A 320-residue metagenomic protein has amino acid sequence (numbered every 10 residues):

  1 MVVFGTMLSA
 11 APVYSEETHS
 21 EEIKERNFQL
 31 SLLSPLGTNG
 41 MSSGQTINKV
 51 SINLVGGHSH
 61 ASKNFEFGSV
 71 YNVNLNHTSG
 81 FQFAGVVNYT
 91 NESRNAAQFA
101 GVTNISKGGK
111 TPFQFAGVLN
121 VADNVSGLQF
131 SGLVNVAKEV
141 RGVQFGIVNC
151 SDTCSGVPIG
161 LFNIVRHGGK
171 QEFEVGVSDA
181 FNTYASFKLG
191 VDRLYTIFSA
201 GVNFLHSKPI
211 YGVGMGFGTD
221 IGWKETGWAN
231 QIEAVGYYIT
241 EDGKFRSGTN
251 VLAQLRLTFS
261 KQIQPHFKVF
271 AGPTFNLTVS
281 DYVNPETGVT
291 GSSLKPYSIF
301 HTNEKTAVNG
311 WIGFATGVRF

Functional and structural regions predicted by a protein language model:
M1-Q29, H77-T78, N91-A96, S106-Q129 (+1 more regions): Cleavable N-terminal export/targeting peptides
T46-N48, A61, N95, N124 (+6 more regions): Residues that define the transmembrane beta-barrel architecture of outer-membrane proteins
I52, F145-I147, L161, T183-V191 (+6 more regions): Residues on the lipid-exposed face of transmembrane beta-strands in outer-membrane beta-barrel proteins
I52, G85, G101, F115 (+6 more regions): Membrane-embedded beta-strand positions of outer-membrane beta-barrel proteins
L54-H58, Y71-V73, V87-Y89, T103-I105 (+11 more regions): Transmembrane beta-strands of outer-membrane beta-barrel pores
H58-A61, L75-N76, N91-E92, K107-G108 (+6 more regions): Solvent-exposed loop/turn segments connecting transmembrane beta-strands in outer-membrane beta-barrel proteins
T78, S93-N95, G109-K110, V125-S126 (+4 more regions): Repeated loop/turn-to-beta-strand initiation elements of outer-membrane beta-barrel proteins
D152-S155, D192-L194, S260-F320: Predominantly the C-terminal beta-signal and adjacent terminal strand-loop region of outer-membrane beta-barrel
